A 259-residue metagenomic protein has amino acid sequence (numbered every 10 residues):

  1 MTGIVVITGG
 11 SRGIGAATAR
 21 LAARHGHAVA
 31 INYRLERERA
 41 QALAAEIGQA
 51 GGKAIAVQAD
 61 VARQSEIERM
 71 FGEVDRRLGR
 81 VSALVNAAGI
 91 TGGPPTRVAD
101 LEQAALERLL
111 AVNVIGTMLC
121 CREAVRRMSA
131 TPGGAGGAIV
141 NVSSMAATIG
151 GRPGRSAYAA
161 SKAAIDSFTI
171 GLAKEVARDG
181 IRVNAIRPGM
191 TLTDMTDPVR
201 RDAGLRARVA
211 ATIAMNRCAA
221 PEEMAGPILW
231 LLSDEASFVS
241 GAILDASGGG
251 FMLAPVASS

Functional and structural regions predicted by a protein language model:
S11-R12: Conserved glycine-rich cofactor-binding loop
I90-T91, G134, V140-A164, T169-R178 (+1 more regions): Catalytic loop of short-chain dehydrogenase/reductase
P94-V98, E102-L110, V209: Substrate-binding pocket helix/loop in short-chain dehydrogenase/reductase
P95, L229, S240-S259: Short C-terminal tail/terminal secondary-structure segment of NAD(P)H-dependent dehydrogenase/reductase domains
C121-R122, I170: A short, exposed helix-loop element centered on a Lys and neighboring polar residues
R126, K174-E175, S237: Alpha-helical segment proximal to the catalytic Tyr-Lys
A177, R182, V239-G241: Short, small/polar-rich loop/turn modules that mediate ligand/substrate recognition or access, typified
